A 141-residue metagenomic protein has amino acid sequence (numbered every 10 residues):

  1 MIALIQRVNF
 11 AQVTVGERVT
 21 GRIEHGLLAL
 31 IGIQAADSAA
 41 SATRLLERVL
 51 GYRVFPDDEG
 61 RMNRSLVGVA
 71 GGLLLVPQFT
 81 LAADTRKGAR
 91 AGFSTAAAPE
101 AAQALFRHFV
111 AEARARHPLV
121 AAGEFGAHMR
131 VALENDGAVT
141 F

Functional and structural regions predicted by a protein language model:
M1-G92, A97, A104-F141: N-terminal, polar/charged subdomain of small-to-medium soluble alpha/beta proteins
